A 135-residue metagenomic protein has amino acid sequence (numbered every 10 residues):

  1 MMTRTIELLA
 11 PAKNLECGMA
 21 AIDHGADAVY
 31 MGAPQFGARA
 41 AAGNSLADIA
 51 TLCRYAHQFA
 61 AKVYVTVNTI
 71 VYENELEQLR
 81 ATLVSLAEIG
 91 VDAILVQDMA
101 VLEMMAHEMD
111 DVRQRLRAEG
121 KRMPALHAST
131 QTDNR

Functional and structural regions predicted by a protein language model:
M1-P11, I22, R54: N-terminal amphipathic alpha-helix/helix-capping segment at the start of soluble metabolic enzymes
E7-P11, V29-M31, V63-V67, D92-V96 (+2 more regions): Hydrophobic faces of well-ordered beta-strands that scaffold small-molecule active sites in alpha/beta enzyme cores
A12-E16, Q35, V67-E73, A100-V101 (+2 more regions): Active-site-proximal loop/turn and secondary-structure-junction residues that shape catalytic pockets, frequently
A21, D98: Conserved, mostly hydrophobic/aromatic
V29-I49, T66-E75: Glycine-rich, proline-tolerant flexible connector loops at the mouths of alpha/beta enzymes
G43-T66, M105-L126: Alpha-helix-loop-beta-strand connector modules within alpha/beta enzyme cores
